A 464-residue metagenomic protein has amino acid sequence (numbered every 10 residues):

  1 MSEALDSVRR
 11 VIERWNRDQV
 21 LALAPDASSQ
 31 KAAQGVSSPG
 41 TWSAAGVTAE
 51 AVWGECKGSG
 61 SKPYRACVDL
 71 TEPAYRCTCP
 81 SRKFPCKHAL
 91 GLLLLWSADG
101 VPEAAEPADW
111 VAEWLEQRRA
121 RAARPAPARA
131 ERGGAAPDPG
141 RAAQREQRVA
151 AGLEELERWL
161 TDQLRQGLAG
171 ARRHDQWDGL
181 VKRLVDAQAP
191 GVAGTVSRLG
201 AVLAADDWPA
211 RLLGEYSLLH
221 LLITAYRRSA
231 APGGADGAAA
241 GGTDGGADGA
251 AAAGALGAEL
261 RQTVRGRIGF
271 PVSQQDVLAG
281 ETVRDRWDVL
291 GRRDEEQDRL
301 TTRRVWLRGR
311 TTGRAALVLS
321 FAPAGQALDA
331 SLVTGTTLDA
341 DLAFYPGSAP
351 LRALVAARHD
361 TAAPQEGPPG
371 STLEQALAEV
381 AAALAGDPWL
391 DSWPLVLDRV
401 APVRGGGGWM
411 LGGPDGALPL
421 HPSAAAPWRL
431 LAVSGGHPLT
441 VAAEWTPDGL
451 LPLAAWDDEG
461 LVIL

Functional and structural regions predicted by a protein language model:
M1-L464: Long, low-complexity, compositionally biased intrinsically disordered regions
